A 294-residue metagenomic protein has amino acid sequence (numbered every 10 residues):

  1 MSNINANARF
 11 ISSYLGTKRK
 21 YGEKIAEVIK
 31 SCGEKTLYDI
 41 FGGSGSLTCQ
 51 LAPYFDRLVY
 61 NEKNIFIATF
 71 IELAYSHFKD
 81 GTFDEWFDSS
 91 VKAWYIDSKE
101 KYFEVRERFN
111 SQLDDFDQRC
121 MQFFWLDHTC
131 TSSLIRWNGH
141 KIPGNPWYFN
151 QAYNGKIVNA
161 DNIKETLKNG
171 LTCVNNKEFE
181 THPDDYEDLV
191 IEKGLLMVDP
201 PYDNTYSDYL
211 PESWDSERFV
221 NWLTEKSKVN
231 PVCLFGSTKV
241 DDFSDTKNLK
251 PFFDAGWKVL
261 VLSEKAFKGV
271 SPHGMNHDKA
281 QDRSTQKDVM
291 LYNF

Functional and structural regions predicted by a protein language model:
S2-G22, E27, G81-M197, P201-Y209: SAM-dependent nucleic-acid methyltransferase catalytic core
R9-Y54: An N-terminal domain-cap segment
E34, F55, K177-E178, K193-G194 (+2 more regions): Short, well-ordered alpha-helix to beta-strand connector turns
K35-E107: SAM cofactor-binding core of SAM-dependent methyltransferases, primarily the Rossmann-like beta-alpha-beta module
I40-G43, N61-E62, H182-D185, V198-P201 (+2 more regions): Short His-Asn-centered micro-motif
S44-L47, N64-I67, T129-S132, Y186-D188 (+3 more regions): Short, solvent-exposed loop/turn segments at secondary-structure junctions
T48-A52, F70-E72, E192, Y206-P211 (+1 more regions): A short acidic (Asp/Glu
E212-F294: Long, positively charged, glycine-interspersed low-complexity recognition regions
